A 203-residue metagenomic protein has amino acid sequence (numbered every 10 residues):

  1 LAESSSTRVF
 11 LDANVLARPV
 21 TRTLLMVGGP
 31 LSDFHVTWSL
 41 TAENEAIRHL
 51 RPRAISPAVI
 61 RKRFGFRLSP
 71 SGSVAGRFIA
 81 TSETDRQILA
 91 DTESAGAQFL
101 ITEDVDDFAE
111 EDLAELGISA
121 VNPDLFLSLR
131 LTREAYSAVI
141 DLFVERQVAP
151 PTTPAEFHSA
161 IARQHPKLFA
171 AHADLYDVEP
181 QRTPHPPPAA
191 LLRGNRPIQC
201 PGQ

Functional and structural regions predicted by a protein language model:
L1-T23, R193, P201-Q203: Metal-dependent nucleic-acid phosphoesterase active-site entry motif
R8-L11, P19-P52: PIN/NYN-family metal-dependent endoribonuclease catalytic core
V15, A42, I88, D106-D107 (+1 more regions): Alpha-helix capping/helix-boundary segments
T37-A75, V144-I161: PIN-domain endoribonuclease scaffold, especially VapC-family toxins
A75-T81: Short, flexible loop segments at the rims of nucleotide/cofactor-binding pockets, characterized by
E83-F99: Acidic, metal-associated active-site segment
T102: Short beta-strand and adjacent tight-turn residues that come in two discontinuous sequence segments and form the edges
D106-C200: Acidic, PIN/NYN-like endoribonuclease modules and their adjacent C-terminal/linker elements
